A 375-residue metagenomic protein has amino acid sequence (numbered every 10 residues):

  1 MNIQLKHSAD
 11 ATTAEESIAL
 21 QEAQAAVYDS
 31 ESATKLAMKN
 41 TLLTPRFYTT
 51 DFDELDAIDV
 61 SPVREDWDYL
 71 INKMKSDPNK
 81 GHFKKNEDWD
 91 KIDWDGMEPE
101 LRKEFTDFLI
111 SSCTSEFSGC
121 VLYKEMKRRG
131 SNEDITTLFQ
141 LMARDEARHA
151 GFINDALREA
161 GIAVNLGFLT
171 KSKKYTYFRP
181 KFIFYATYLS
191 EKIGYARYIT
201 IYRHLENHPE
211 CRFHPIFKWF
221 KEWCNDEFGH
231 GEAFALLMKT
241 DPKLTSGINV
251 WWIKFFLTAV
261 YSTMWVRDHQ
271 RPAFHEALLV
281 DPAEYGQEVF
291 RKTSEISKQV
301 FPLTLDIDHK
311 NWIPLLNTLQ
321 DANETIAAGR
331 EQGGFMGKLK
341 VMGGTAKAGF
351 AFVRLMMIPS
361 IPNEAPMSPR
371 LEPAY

Functional and structural regions predicted by a protein language model:
N2-Y375: Non-heme di-metal
